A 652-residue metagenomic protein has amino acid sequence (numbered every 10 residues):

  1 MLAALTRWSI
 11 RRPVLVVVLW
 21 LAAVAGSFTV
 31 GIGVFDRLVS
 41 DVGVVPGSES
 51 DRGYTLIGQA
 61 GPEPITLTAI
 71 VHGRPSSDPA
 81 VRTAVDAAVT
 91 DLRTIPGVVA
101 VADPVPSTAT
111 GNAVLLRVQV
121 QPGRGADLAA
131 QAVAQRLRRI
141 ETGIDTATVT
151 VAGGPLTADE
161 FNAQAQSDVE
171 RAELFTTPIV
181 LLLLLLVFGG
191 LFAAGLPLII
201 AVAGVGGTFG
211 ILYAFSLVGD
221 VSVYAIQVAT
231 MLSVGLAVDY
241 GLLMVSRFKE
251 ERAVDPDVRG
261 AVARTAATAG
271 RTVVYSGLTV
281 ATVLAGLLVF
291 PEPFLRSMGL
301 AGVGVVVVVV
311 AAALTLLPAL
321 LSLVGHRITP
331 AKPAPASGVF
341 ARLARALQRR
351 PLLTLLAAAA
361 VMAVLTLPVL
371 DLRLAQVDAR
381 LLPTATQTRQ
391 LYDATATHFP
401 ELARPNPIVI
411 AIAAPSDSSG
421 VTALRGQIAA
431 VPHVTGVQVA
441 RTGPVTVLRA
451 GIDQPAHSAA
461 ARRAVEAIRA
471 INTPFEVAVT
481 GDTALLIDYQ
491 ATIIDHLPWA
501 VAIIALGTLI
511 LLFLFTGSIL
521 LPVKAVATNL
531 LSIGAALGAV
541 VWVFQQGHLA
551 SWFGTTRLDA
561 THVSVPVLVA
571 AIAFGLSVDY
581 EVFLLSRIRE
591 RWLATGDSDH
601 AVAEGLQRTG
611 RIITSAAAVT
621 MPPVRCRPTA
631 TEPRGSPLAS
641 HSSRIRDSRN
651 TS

Functional and structural regions predicted by a protein language model:
M1-R37, V98, A126-L374, T483-D647 (+1 more regions): Membrane-embedded transmembrane helical bundles of large multi-pass transporters/channels
L38-V42: Loop-to-helix "switch" segment enriched in basic and acidic residues adjacent to catalytic/ligand pockets
P46-T66, R74-P155, D371-W552, A560 (+1 more regions): Structured non-transmembrane domains adjacent to transmembrane bundles in polytopic membrane proteins
